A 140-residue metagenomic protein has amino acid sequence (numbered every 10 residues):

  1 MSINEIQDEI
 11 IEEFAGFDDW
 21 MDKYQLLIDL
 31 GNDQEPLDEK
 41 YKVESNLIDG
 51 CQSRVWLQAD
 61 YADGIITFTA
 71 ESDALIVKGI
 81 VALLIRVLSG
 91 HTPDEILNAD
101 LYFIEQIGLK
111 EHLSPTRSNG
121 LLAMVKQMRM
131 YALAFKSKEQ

Functional and structural regions predicted by a protein language model:
I3-R54, Y61-I66, I104-A123, Q127-Q140: N-terminal intrinsically disordered, cationic/polar leader segments that include organellar targeting peptides
S72-A74: A short interface-forming secondary-structure element
V77: Short Cys/His-based metal-binding microdomains
V81-H91: Alpha-helical support elements that line or immediately flank enzyme active sites and cofactor-binding pockets
G90-I107: Glycine-rich phosphate/pyrophosphate-binding loops and their adjacent beta-strand/loop elements at enzyme active sites
